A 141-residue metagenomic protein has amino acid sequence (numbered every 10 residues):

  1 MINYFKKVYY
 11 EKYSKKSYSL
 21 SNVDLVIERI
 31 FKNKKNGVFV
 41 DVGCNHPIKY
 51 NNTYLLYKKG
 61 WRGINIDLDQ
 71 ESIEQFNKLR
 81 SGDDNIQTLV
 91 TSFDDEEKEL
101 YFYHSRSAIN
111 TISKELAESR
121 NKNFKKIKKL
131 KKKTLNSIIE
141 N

Functional and structural regions predicted by a protein language model:
M1-N141: Phosphate/nucleotide-binding beta-alpha loop and adjacent structural elements of enzyme active sites
